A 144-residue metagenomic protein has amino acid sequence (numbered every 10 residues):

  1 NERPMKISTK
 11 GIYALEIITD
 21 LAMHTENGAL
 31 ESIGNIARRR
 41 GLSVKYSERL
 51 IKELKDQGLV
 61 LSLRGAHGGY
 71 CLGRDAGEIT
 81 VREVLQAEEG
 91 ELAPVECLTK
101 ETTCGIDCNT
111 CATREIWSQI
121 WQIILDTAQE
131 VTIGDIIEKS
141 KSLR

Functional and structural regions predicted by a protein language model:
N1-P4: Short, Lys/Arg-enriched N-terminal segments with co-localized hydrophobic residues within the first ~10-30 amino acids
I7-T9, Y13, I17-L42: N-terminal helix-turn-helix DNA-binding core of bacterial DNA-binding proteins
R38, K55-D56: Alpha-helical residues within the helix-turn-helix
K45: Key DNA-contact positions within bacterial/archaeal DNA-binding proteins
I51-K52: Short, hydrophobic-biased segments on the C-terminal half of alpha helices that form "recognition helices"
L59-L72: Beta-hairpin "wing" of winged helix-turn-helix
G73-R144: Non-DNA-binding regulatory cores of transcription-related proteins, predominantly C-terminal effector-binding
